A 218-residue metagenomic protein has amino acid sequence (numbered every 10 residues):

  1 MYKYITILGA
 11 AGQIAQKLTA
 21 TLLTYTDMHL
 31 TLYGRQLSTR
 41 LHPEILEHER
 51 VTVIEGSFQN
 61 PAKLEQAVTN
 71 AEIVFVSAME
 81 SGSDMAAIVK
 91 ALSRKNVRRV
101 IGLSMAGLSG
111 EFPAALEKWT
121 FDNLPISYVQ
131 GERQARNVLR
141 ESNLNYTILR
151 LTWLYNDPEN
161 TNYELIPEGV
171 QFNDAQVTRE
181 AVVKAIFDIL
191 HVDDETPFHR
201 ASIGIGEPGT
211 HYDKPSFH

Functional and structural regions predicted by a protein language model:
Y2-Y25: N-terminal Rossmann NAD(P)H-binding glycine-rich loop of SDR-like oxidoreductase domains
I5-T6, K17, L37-R94: NAD(P)H-binding glycine-rich loop region in Rossmannoid oxidoreductase-like domains and their noncatalytic homologs
A11, R35-S38, A106: Residues in the short beta-alpha loop(s) of Rossmann-like NAD(P)-binding domains
T26-R35: Conserved glycine-rich Rossmann-like NAD(P)H-binding loop of the short-chain dehydrogenase/reductase
E80-I166: Glycine-/Pro-rich loop/turn segments that contact NAD(P) or position catalytic residues in Rossmann-like domains
L149, N173-D188: Substrate-positioning beta->alpha
Y163-V177: A conserved pocket-lining segment of Rossmann-fold NAD(P)-dependent short-chain dehydrogenase/reductase
V192-P215: Core catalytic loop region at the nicotinamide-binding pocket of NAD(P)H-dependent oxidoreductases
